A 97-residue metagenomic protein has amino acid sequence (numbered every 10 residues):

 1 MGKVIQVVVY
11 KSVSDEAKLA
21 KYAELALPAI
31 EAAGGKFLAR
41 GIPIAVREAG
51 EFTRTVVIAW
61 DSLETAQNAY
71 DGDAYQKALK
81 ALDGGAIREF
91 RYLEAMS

Functional and structural regions predicted by a protein language model:
M1-R54, D61-D71, E94-S97: Short S/T/G/P-rich N-terminal loop/turn motif that feeds into the first structured element of a domain
A66-R91: C-terminal structural segments of small proteins and small subunits
